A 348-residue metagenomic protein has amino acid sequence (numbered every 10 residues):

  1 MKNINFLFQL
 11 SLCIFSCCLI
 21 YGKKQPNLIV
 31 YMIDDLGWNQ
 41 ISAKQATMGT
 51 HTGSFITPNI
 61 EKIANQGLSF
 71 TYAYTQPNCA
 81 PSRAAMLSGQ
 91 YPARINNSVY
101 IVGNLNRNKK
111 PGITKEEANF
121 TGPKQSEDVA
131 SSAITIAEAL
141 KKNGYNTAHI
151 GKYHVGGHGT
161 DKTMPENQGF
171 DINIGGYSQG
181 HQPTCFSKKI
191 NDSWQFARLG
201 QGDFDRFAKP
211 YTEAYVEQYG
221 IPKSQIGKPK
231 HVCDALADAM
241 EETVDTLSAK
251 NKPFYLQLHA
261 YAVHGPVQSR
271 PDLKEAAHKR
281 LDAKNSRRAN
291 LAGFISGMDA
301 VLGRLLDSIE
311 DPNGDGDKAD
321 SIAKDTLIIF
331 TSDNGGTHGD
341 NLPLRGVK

Functional and structural regions predicted by a protein language model:
M1-Q25: Bacterial Sec-dependent N-terminal signal peptides
K23-L68, Y153: Active-site-proximal N-terminal segment of extracellular/periplasmic enzymes that hydrolyze or transfer
K24-I29, Q66-T71, K141-A148, Q168-D171 (+2 more regions): Loop/turn elements at helix/coil->beta-strand transitions in domains of secreted/extracellular proteins
Q25-N39, I63-A64, Y72, M86 (+5 more regions): Beta-strand elements within well-structured catalytic alpha/beta cores of enzymes that handle phosphate/sulfate esters
M48-R83, G89-R94, N146-A148, Q168-Y177: Short, structured active-site-proximal loop/turn typified by the sulfatase FGly-forming signature C/S-X-P-X-R
V102-N146, Y153-P253, A260, G265-S269 (+1 more regions): Formylglycine-dependent
D161-G169, G265-D272, A300, D307-K348: Histidine-centered active-site microenvironments of extracellular/periplasmic hydrolases and transferases
A237-S248, A277-K324: A long, amphipathic alpha-helix that forms part of the scaffold/cap immediately adjacent to metal-dependent active
